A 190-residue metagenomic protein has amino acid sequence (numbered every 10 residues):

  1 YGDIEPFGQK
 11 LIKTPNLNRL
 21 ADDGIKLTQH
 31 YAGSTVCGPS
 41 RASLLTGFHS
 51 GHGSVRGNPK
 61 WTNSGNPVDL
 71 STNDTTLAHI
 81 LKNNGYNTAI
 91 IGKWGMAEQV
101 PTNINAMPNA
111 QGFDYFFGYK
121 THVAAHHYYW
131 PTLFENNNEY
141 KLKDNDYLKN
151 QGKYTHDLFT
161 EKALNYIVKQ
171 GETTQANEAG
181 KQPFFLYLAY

Functional and structural regions predicted by a protein language model:
Y1-Y190: Formylglycine-dependent sulfatase
